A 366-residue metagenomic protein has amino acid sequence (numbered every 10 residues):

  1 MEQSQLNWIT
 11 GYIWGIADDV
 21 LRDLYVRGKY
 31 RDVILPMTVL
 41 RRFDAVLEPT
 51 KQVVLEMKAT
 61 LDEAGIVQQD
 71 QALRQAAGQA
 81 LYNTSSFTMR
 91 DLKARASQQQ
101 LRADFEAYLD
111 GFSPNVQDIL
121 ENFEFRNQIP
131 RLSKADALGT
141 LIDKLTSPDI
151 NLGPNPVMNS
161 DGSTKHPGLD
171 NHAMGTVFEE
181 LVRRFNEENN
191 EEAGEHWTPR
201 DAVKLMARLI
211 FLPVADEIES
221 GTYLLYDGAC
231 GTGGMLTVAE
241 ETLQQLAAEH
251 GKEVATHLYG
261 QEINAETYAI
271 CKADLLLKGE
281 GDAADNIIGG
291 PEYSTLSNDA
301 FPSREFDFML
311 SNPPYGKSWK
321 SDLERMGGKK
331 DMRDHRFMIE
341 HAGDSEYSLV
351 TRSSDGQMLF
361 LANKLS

Functional and structural regions predicted by a protein language model:
M1-V214, A283-T295, A300: Non-catalytic, mostly N-terminal accessory regions of nucleic-acid modification and defense proteins
K29-R42, M206, K272, D344-S366: Conserved Class I SAM-dependent methyltransferase catalytic core
A72-L73, Q79, G168, N298-S303 (+4 more regions): A general structural signal for short secondary-structure junctions and capping/turn motifs
K165, G194, Y259, S348 (+1 more regions): Conserved short-loop catalytic and cofactor-binding motifs
A193-S311, G316-D331: Conserved S-adenosyl-L-methionine
G316-L359: Mobile active-site "lid"/loop adjacent to the S-adenosyl-L-methionine
